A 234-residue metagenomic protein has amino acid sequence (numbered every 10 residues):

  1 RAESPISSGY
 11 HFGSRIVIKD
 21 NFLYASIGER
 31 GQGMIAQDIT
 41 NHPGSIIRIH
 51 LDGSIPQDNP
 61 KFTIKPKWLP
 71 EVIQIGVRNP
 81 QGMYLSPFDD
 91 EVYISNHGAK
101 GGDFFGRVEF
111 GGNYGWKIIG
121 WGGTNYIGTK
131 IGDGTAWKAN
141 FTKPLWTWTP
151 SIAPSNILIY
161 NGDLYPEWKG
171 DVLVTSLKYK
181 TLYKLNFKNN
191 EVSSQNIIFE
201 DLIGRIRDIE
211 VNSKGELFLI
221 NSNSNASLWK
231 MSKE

Functional and structural regions predicted by a protein language model:
R1-I18: Asp-box/WD-like beta-propeller blade repeats and closely related beta-sheet repeat scaffolds
R1-S4, K61, I198-E200: Short loop/turn motifs that cap or connect beta-strands within the blades of beta-propeller-type repeat domains
D20, K214-G215: Short, solvent-exposed coil/turn segments at beta-strand boundaries
E29-N196, G204, K214, A226 (+1 more regions): Beta-propeller domain segments
I206-D208: Repeated scaffold domains used in trafficking and secretory/extracellular systems, primarily beta-propellers
V211: Conserved catalytic network of the ASCE P-loop NTPase/AAA+ motor domain
L217-S222: Short, exposed beta-strand-loop hairpins at the edges of beta-sheets in extracellular/periplasmic proteins
